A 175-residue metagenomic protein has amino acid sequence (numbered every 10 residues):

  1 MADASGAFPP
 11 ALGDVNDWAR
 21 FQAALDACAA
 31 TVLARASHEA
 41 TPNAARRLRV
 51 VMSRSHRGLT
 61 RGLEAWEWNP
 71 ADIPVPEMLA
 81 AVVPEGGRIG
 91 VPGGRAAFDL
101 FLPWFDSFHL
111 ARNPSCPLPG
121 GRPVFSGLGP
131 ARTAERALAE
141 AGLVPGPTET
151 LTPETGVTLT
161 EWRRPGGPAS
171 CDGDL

Functional and structural regions predicted by a protein language model:
M1-L175: Enzymes that bind and transform nitrogen-containing heteroaromatic metabolites
